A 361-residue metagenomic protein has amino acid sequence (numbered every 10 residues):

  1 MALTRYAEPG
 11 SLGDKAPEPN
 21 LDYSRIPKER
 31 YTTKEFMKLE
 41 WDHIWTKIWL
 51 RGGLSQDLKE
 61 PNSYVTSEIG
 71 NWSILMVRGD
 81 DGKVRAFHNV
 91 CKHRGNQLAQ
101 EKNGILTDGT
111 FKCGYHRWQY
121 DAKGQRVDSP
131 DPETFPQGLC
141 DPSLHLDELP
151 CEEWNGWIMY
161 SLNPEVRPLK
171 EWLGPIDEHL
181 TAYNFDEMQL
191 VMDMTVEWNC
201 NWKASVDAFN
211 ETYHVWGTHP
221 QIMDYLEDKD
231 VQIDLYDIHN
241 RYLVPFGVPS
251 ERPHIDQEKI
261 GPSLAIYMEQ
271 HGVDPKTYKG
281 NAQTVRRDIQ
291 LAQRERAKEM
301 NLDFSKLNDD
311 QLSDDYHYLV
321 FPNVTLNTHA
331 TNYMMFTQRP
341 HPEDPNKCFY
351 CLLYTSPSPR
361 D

Functional and structural regions predicted by a protein language model:
A2-H43, L50, L139-W154, I158-S161 (+2 more regions): Replace "small metal-dependent catalytic modules" with "small catalytic or cofactor-binding modules
D22, D186-V191: Flexible glycine/proline-enriched surface loops and loop-helix/loop-strand junctions
R51-L54, Q189-N199: Short amphipathic
L58-P164, K170-A182: Rieske [2Fe-2S] iron-sulfur-binding domain
P132-L146, Q189-V191, M223-I233: Short, surface-exposed recognition loops and adjoining beta-strand edges that mediate ligand/DNA contacts, enriched
D193-F304: Glycine-rich, aromatic-lined ligand/substrate-binding cores of catalytic and carbohydrate-binding domains
E295-H341, N346-Y350: C-terminal structural cap/anchor segments
Y354-D361: Conserved small/polar residues in nucleotide/adenosyl-binding loops
